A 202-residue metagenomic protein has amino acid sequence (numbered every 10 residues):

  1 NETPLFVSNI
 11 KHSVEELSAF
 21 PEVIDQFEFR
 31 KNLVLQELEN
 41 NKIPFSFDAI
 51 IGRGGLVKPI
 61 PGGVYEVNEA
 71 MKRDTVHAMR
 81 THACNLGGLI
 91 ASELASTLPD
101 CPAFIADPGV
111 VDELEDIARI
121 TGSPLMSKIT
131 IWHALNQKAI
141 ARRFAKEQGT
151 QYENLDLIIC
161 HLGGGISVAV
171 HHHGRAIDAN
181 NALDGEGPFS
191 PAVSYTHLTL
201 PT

Functional and structural regions predicted by a protein language model:
N1-D25: Short glycine-rich, Thr/Ser-proximal phosphate-binding strand/loop in the N-terminal lobe of ATP-dependent enzymes
N1-F6, D156-A176: Gly/Thr-rich phosphate-binding beta-strand-loop-beta motif of the actin/hexokinase/Hsp70
F29-N41, I140: Short, well-ordered amphipathic alpha-helical segments that serve as non-catalytic structural scaffolds within diverse
L38-C84, V110-T121: Short beta-strand-loop/turn "lid" adjacent to the catalytic site in phosphate-handling enzymes
A49-G52, P102-P108, I158-C160, D178-A179: General beta-strand structural signal in soluble alpha/beta enzymes
H82-E93, E115-G122, M126-K128, W132-L157: Conserved phosphate-binding catalytic cores of ATP/NTP-utilizing and phosphoryl-transfer enzymes
A182-V193: Catalytic phosphate/nucleotide-handling subdomain of diverse soluble enzymes
T196-T202: Conserved small/polar residues in nucleotide/adenosyl-binding loops
